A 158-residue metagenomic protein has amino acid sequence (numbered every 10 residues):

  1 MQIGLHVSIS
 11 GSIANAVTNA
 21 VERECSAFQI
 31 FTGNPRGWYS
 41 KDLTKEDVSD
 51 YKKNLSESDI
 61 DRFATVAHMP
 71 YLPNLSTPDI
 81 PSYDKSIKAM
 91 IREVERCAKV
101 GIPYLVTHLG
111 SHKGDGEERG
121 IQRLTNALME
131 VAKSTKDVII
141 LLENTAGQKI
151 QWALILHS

Functional and structural regions predicted by a protein language model:
M1-A67, P73, T77-R92: N-terminal pre-domain/capping segments
H6, H68, H108, H112: Histidine-centered active-site/metal-ligand motif
H68-M69, I102: Hydrophobic alpha-helix-in-membranes signature
L75-S158: Active-site acidic/histidine proton-transfer and metal-coordination neighborhood in alpha/beta enzyme cores
